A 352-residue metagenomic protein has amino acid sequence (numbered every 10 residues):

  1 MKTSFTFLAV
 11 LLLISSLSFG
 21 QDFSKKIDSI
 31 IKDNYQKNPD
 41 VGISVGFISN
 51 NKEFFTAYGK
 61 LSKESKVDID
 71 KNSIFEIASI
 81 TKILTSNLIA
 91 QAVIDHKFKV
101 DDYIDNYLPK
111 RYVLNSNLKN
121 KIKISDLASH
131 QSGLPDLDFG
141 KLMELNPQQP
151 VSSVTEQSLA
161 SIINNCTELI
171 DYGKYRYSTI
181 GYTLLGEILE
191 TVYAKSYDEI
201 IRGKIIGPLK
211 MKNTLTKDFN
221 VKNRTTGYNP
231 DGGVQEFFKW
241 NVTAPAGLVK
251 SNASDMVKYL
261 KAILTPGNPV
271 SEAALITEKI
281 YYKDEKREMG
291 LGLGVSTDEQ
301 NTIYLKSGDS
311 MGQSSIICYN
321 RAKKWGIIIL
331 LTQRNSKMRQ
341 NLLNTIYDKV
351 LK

Functional and structural regions predicted by a protein language model:
M1-S24: Bacterial Sec-dependent N-terminal signal peptides
D22, K26-I30, S79, L84 (+11 more regions): Extracytoplasmic/secreted proteins, especially bacterial periplasmic and envelope-associated proteins
F23-F75, K97-K99, N164, N301: Short, conserved catalytic-motif segment at the N-terminal edge
K37-S44, E64-D126, E168-I180, A244-G247 (+1 more regions): Short active-site loop at a secondary-structure junction that contains or immediately precedes the catalytic residue(s)
K60-S62, Y103-R111, K141-P147, I276-E278: Short linear capping/connector segments at secondary-structure termini
S116-M311: Short, surface-exposed loop or secondary-structure junction motifs that flank catalytic or metal-binding residues
R287, E299-T302, Q333-K352: Short, gly/Ser/Thr-rich active-site loops of penicillin-recognizing serine hydrolases
L305-K306, S314-Q333: Short, well-ordered beta-strand elements
